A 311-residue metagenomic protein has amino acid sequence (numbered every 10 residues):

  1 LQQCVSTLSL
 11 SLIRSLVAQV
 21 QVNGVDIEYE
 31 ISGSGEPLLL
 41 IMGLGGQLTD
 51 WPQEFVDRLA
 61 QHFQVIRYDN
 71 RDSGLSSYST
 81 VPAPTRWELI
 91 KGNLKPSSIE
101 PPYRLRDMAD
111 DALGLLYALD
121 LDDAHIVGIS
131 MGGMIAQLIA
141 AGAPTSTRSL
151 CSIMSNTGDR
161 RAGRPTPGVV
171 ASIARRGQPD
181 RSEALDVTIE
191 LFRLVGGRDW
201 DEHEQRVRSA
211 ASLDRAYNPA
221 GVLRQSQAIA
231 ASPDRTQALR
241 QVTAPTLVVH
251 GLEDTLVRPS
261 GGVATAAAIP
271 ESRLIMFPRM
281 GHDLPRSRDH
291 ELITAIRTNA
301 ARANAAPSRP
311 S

Functional and structural regions predicted by a protein language model:
V25-G92: Conserved HGGG/HGGXW glycine-rich cap/lid loop of the alpha/beta-hydrolase fold
R106-A124: Conserved acidic catalytic loop of the alpha/beta-hydrolase fold
D122-R161: Conserved hydrolase catalytic core segment
L150-P179: Flexible "cap/lid" loop of the alpha/beta hydrolase fold
S182-R224: Conserved alpha/beta-hydrolase catalytic His-Asp/Glu region
V242, V248-H250: Short beta-strand/loop motif that positions the catalytic acidic residue of the alpha/beta-hydrolase fold
E253-V257: Acidic catalytic loop of the alpha/beta-hydrolase fold
S272-S311: Catalytic active-site module of serine/aspartate enzymes centered on a nucleophile-bearing elbow/loop
